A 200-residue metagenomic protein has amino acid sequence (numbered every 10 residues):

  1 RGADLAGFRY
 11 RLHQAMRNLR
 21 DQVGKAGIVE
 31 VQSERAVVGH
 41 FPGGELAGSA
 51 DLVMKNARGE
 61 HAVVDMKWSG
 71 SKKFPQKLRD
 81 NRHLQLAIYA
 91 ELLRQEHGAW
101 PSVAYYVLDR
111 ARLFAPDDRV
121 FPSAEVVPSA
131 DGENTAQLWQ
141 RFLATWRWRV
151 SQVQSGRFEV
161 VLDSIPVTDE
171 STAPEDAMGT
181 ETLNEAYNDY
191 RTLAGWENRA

Functional and structural regions predicted by a protein language model:
R1-A200: RecB-family 4Fe-4S metal-dependent nuclease core
